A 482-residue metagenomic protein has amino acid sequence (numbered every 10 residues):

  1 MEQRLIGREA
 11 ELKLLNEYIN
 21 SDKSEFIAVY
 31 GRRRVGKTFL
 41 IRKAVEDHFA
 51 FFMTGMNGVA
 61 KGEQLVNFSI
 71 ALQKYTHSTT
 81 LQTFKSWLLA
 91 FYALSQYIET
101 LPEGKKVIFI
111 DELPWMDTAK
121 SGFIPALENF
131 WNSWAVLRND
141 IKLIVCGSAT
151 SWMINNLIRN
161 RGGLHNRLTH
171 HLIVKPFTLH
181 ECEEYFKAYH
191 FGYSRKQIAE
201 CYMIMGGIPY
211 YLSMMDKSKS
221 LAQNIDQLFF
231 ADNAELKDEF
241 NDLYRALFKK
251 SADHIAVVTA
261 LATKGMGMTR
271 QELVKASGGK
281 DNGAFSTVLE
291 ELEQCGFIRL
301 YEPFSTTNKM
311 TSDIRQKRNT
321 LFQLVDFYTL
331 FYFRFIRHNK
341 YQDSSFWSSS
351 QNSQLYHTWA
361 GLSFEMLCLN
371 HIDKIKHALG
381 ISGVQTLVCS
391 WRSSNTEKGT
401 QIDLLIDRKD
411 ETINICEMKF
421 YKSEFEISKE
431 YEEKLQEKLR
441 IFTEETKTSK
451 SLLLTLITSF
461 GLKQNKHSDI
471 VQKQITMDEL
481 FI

Functional and structural regions predicted by a protein language model:
M1-S350, L454: Phosphate-binding site recognition
I314, R318-I482: A cross-kingdom feature that marks ATP-driven nucleic-acid transaction machinery
